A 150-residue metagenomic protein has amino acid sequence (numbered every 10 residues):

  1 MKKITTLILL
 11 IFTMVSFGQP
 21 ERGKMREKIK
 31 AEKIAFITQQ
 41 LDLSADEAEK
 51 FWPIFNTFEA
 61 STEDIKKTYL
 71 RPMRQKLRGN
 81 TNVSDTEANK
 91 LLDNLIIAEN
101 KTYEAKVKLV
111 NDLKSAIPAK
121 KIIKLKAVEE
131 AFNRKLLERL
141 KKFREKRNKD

Functional and structural regions predicted by a protein language model:
K2-L9: Sec-dependent signal peptide recognition, specifically the positively charged N-region followed immediately by
L10-G18: Hydrophobic h-region of N-terminal signal peptides that target proteins for export in Gram-negative bacteria
Q19-E27: Cleaved targeting-peptide boundary
K28-A31, T57, Y103-D150: Amphipathic, charged alpha-helical segments and their helix-to-coil junctions in extracytoplasmic/peripheral assemblies
I37-A116: Amphipathic alpha-helical segments
